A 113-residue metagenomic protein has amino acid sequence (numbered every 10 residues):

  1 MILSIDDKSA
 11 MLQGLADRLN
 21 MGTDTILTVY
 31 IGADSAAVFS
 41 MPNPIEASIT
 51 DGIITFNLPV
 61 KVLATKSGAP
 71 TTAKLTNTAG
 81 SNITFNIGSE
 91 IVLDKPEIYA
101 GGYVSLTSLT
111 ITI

Functional and structural regions predicted by a protein language model:
M1-A73, N77-I113: Small cysteine-rich, disulfide-bonded extracellular modules of the LU/uPAR three-finger superfamily and closely related
